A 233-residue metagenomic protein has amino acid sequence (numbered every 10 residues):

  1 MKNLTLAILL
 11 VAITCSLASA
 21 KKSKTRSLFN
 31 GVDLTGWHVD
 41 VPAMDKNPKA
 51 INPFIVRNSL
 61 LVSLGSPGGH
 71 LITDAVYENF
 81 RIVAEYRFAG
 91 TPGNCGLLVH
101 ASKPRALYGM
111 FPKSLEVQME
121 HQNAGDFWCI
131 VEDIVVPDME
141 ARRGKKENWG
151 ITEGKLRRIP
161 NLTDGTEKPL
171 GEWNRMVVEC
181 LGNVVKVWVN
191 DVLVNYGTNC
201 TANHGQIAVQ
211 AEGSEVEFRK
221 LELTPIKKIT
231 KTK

Functional and structural regions predicted by a protein language model:
M1-L6: Positively charged n-region of N-terminal signal peptides that target proteins for export
L9-A18: Hydrophobic h-region of N-terminal signal peptides that target proteins for export in Gram-negative bacteria
S19-K233: Carbohydrate-interacting regions of secretory-pathway proteins
